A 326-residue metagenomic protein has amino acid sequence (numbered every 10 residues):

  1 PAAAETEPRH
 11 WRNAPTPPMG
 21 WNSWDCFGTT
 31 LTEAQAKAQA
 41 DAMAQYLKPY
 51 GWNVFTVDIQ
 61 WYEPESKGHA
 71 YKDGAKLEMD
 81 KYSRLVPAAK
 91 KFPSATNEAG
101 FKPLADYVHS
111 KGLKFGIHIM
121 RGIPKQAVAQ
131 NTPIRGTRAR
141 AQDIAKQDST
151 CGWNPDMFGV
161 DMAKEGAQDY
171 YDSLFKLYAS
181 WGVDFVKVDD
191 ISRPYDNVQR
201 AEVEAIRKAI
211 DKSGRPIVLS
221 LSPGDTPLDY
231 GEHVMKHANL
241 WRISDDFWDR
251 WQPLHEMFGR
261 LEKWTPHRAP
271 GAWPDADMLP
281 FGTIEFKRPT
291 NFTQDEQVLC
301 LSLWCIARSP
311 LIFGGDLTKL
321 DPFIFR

Functional and structural regions predicted by a protein language model:
E5-A38, A42-Q45, F175, I217: N-terminal module-boundary/linker segments of secreted carbohydrate-active enzymes
N13, P17-S23, G51-D58, E63 (+8 more regions): Structural recognition of the beta-strand scaffold that forms the well-ordered cores of secreted hydrolase catalytic
W24-C26, Q60-Y62, M120-P124, I191-R193 (+3 more regions): Active-site beta-loop-alpha junctions enriched in small/polar residues
T32, A36-Q39, N97-L104, Y171-L174 (+3 more regions): Stable alpha-helical elements in mature extracytoplasmic
M43-Y195: Aromatic-lined carbohydrate-binding/catalytic grooves of carbohydrate-active enzymes
D143-S149, N154, D161-A163, D169 (+2 more regions): Glycan-recognition surfaces
L174-D225: Extracytoplasmic, non-cytosolic globular domains
I312-R326: Glycan-recognition and catalytic regions of carbohydrate-active enzymes
